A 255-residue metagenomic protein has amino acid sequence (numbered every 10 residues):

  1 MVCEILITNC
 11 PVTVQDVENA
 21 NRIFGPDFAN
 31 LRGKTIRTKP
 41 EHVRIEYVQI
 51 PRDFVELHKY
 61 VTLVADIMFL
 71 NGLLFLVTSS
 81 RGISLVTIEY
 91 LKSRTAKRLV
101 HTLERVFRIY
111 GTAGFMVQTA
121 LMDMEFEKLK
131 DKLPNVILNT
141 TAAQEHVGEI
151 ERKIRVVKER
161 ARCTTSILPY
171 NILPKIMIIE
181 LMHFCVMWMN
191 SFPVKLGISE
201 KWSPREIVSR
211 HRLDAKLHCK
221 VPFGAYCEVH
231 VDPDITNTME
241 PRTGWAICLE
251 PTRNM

Functional and structural regions predicted by a protein language model:
M1-M255: HHCC-type zinc-binding knuckle of retroelement integrases
